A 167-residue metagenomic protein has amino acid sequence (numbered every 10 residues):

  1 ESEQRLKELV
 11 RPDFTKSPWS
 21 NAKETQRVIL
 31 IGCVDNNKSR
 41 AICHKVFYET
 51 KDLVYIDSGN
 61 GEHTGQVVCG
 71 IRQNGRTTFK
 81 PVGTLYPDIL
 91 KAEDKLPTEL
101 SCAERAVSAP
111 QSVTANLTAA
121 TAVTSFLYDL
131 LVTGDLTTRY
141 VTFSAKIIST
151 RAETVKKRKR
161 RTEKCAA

Functional and structural regions predicted by a protein language model:
R5-E24: Short amphipathic alpha-helix with an adjacent loop that forms part of the alpha/beta core around
W19-I29, C33-A167: Glycine-rich phosphate/adenylate-binding loop
